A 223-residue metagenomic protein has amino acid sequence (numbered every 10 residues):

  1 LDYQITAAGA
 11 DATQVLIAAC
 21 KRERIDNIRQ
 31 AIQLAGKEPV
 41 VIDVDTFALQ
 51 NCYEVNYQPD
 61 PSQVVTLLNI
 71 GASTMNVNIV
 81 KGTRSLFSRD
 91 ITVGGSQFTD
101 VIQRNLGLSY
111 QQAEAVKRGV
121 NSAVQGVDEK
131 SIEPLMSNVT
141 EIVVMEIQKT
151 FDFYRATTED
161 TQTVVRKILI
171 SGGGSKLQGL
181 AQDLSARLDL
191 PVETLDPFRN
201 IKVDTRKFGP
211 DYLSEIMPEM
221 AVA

Functional and structural regions predicted by a protein language model:
L1-N56, K167, P197-V203, P218-V222: Active-site neighborhood for divalent-cation/phosphate handling
D11, E54-F87, G94-Q97, I102: Gly/Thr-rich phosphate-binding beta-strand-loop-beta motif of the actin/hexokinase/Hsp70
L16, V64-L68, L169: Conserved beta-strand elements of the Class I
A19, D43, N69, V93 (+1 more regions): Conserved residues at beta->alpha junctions
E23-N51, R84-G126: Glycine-rich phosphate-binding loop plus the immediately following alpha-helix
Q30, I79-K81, I91, A181-L184 (+1 more regions): Short amphipathic alpha-helical segments
I32-L34, Y57-Q58, G82-R84, L184-D189: Short, solvent-exposed amphipathic alpha-helical segments in soluble enzyme and RNA/protein-processing domains
Q103, Q125-A223: Helical "lid/coupling" subdomains associated with nucleotide-phosphate turnover
